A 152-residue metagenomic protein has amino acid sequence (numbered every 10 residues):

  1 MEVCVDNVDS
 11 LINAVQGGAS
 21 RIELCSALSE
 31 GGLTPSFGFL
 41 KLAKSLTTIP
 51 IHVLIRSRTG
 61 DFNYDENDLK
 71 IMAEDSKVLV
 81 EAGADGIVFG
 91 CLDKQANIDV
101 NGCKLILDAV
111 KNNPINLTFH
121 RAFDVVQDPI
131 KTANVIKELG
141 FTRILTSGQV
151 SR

Functional and structural regions predicted by a protein language model:
M1-G31: N-terminal entry module detector
M1-N7, I55-A73, L117-D128: Active-site mouth loops of central-metabolism enzymes
M1-V5, I22-L24, A43, I51-I55 (+3 more regions): Hydrophobic faces of well-ordered beta-strands that scaffold small-molecule active sites in alpha/beta enzyme cores
V8-I12, L28-H52, N67-K70, L92-K111 (+2 more regions): Active-site-adjacent beta->alpha loops and helix N-cap segments on the catalytic face of soluble alpha/beta enzymes
A14, L79, I106, H120 (+1 more regions): Conserved, mostly hydrophobic/aromatic
Q16-I22, T47-P50, G83-G86, K111-P114 (+1 more regions): Glycine-enriched alpha-helix->loop->beta-strand junction motifs that scaffold or abut catalytic
E74-C91: Ordered, amphipathic secondary-structure segments that act as subunit-interaction surfaces in large macromolecular
P114-R152: Histidine/lysine/aspartate-rich catalytic loop segments that bind and position anionic ligands
